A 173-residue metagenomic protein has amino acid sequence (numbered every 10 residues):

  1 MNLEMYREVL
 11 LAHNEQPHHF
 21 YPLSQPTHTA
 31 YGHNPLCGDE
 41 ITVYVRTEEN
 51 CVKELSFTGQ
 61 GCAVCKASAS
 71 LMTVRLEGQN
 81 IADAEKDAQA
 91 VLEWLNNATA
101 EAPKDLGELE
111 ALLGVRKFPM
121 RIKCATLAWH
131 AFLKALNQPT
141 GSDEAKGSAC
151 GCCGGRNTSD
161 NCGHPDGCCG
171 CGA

Functional and structural regions predicted by a protein language model:
M1-L23, Q79-A173: C-terminal binding/interaction regions
Q16-L55, G59: Structured beta-strand/loop patches that form or line metal/cofactor-binding pockets in enzymes
T29-G32, M72, D87-A90, W94: Generic detector of bulky aromatic hydrophobic side chains
I41, S70, K123: Active-site phosphate/pyrophosphate-handling residues
G61-K66: Short, thiol/selenol-centered motifs that function as redox-active sites or metal-ligating centers
S68-N80: Alpha-helical support elements that line or immediately flank enzyme active sites and cofactor-binding pockets
